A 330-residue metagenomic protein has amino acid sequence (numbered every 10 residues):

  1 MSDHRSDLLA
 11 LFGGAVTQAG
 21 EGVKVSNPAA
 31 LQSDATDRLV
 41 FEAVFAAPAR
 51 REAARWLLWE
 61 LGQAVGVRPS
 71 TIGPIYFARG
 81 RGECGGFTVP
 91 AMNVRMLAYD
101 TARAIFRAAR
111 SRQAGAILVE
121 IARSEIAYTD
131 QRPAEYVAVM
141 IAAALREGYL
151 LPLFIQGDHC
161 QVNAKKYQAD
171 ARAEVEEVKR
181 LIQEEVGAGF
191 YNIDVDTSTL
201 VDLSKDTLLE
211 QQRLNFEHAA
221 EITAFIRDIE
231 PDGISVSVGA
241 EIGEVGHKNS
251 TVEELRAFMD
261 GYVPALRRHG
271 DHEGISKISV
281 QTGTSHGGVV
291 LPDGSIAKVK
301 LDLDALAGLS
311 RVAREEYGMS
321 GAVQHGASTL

Functional and structural regions predicted by a protein language model:
M1-E174, R180-E185, F190: Alpha/beta catalytic barrel-like cores
N93-L97, A122-I126, Q156-V162, S198-L200 (+3 more regions): Active-site beta-loop-alpha junctions enriched in small/polar residues
R103-A116, A134-A138, A142-E147, A169-M319: Alpha/beta enzyme core
S320-Q324: N-terminal targeting segments with Sec-dependent signals, encompassing both cleavable signal peptides and non-cleavable
